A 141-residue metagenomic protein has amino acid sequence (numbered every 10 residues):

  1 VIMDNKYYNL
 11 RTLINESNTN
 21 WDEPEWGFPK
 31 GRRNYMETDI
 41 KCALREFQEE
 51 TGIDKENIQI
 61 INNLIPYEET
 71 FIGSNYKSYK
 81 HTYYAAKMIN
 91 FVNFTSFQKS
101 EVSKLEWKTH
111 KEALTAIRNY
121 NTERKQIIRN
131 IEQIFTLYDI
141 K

Functional and structural regions predicted by a protein language model:
V1-W26, G31-R129, Q133-I134, D139-I140: Unchanged
